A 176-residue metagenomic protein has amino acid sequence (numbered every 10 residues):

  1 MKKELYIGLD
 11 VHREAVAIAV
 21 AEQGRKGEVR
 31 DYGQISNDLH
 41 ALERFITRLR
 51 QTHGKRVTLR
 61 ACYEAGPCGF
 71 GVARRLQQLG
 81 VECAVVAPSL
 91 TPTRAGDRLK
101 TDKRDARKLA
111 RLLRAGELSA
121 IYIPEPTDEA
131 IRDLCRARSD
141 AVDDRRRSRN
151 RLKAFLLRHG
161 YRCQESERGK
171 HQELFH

Functional and structural regions predicted by a protein language model:
K2-E22, L109: Gly/Thr-rich phosphate-binding beta-strand-loop-beta motif of the actin/hexokinase/Hsp70
G8, R56-G66, L109: Acidic beta-strand-to-loop metal/phosphate-binding motif
R13, P67, L90: Short, glycine/acidic-enriched loop or turn micro-motifs at the edges of active sites
E14-A41: Short glycine-rich, Thr/Ser-proximal phosphate-binding strand/loop in the N-terminal lobe of ATP-dependent enzymes
L39-R60: Short, basic/hydrophobic alpha-helical segments
G69-A73: Short, well-ordered alpha-helical microsegments
Q77, A84-R136, D140, H171-H176: Short alpha-helix plus adjacent loop in nuclease-associated cores
R136-H176: Glycine-rich, often acidic, oxyanion-interacting loops/wings at catalytic, nucleic-acid, or phospho-protein interfaces
